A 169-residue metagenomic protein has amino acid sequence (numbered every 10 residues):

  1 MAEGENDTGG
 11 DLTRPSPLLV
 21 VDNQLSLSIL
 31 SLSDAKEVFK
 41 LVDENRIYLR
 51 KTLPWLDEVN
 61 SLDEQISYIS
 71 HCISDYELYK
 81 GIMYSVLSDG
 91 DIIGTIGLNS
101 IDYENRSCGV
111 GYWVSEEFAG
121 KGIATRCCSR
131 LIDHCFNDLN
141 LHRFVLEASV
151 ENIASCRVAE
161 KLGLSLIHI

Functional and structural regions predicted by a protein language model:
M1-V110, V114-E117: GNAT-family acyltransferases
L32, V150-N152: A short coil/beta-turn micro-motif at the C-terminal edge of the histidine kinase catalytic ATP-binding domain
E37, G109, W113, R126 (+2 more regions): Amphipathic alpha-helical recognition patches that constitute DNA-binding helices
G120-H134, I153-K161: Conserved acetyl-CoA-binding loop-helix of GNAT-fold acetyltransferases
D138-E147: Conserved GNAT acetyl-CoA-binding A-motif
I167-I169: Conserved small/polar residues in nucleotide/adenosyl-binding loops
